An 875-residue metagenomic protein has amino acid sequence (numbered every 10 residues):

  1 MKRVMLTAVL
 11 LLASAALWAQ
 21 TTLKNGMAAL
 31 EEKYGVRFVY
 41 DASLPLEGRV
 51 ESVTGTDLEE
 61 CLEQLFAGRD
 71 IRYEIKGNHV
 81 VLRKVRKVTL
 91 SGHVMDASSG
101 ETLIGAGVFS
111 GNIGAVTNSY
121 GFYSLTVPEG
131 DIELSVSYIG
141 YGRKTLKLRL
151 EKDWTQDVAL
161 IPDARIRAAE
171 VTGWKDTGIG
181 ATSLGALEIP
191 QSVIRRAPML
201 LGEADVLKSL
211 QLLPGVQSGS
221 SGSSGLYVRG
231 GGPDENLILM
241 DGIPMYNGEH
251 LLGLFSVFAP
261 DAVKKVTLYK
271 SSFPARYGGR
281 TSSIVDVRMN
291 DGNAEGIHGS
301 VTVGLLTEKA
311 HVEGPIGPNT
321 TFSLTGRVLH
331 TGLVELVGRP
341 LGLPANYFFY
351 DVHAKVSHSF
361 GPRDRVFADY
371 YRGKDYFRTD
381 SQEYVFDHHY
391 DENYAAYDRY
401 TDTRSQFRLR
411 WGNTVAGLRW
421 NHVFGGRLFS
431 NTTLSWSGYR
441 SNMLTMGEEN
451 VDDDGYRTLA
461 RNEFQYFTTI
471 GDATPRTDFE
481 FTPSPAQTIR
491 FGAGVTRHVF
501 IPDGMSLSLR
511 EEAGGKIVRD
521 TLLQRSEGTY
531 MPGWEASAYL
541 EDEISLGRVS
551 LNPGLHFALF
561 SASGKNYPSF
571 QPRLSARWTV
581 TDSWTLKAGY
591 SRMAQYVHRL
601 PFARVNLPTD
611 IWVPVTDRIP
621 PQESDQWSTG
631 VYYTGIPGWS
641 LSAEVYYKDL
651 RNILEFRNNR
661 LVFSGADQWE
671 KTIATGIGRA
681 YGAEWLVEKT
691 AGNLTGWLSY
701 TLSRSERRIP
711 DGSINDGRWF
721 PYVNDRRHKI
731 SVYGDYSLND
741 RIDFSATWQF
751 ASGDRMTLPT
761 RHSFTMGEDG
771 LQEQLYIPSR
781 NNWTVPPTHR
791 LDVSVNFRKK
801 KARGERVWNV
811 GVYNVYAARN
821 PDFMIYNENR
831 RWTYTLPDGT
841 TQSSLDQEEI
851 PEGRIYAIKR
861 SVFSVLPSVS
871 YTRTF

Functional and structural regions predicted by a protein language model:
M27-Y34, R69, I75, H79-F109 (+5 more regions): Short, acidic, small-residue-rich periplasmic hinge/interaction motif at the N-terminus of Gram-negative outer-membrane
F66-A67, V116, F122, G140-G142 (+6 more regions): Periplasmic N-terminal accessory/gating domains of Gram-negative outer-membrane beta-barrel systems
L237, K265-R276, S282-N290, I297-S359 (+2 more regions): Predominantly transmembrane beta-strands of Gram-negative outer membrane beta-barrel pores used for transport
S357-D375, Q406-K565, S642, K689-T690 (+1 more regions): Face-selective signature of the C-terminal outer-membrane beta-barrel domain
E383, D387, D582-W627, Y647-E670 (+2 more regions): Surface-exposed extracellular loop regions of Gram-negative outer-membrane beta-barrel proteins, predominantly
T468, D472-R476, E527, T616 (+4 more regions): Outer membrane beta-barrel strand-and-loop segments of large Gram-negative receptors, especially TonB-dependent
Y647-D649, D667-T760: Gram-negative outer-membrane beta-barrel transporters
R741, F750-L771, P786-R790, F797-F875: C-terminal beta-signal and adjacent terminal beta-strands/loops of Gram-negative outer-membrane beta-barrel proteins
